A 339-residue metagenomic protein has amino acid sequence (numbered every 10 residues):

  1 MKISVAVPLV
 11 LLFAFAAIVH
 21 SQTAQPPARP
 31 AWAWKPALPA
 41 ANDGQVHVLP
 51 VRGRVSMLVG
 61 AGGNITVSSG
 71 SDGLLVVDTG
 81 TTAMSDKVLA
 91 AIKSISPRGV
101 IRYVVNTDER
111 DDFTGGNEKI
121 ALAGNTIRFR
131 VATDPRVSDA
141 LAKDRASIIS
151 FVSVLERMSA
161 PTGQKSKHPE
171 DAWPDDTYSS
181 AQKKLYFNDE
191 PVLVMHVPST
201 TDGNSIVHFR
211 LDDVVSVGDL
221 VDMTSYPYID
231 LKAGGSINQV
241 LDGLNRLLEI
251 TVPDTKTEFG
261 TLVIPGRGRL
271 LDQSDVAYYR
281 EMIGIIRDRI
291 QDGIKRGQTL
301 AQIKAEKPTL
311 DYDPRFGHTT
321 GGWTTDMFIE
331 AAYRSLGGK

Functional and structural regions predicted by a protein language model:
M1-A6: Positively charged n-region of N-terminal signal peptides that target proteins for export
V7-I18: Bacterial N-terminal signal peptides
L12, Q22-L38, T126-F129, T133-P135 (+2 more regions): Accessory terminal helices/loops
V46-G99, I206-F209, D213-D219: Conserved beta-strand hairpin/beta-sheet module of binuclear metal-dependent hydrolase folds, prominently
V48, S71-L75, A83-R136, A146: Active-site metal-binding motif and surrounding structural segment of the metallo-beta-lactamase
R54, S68, D78, I92 (+9 more regions): Divalent metal-coordination and catalytic microenvironments
G73-L74, T81-A83, I95, K184 (+2 more regions): Metallo-beta-lactamase
P135-G203, R210-L211, G243-R246, T251: Metallo-beta-lactamase
